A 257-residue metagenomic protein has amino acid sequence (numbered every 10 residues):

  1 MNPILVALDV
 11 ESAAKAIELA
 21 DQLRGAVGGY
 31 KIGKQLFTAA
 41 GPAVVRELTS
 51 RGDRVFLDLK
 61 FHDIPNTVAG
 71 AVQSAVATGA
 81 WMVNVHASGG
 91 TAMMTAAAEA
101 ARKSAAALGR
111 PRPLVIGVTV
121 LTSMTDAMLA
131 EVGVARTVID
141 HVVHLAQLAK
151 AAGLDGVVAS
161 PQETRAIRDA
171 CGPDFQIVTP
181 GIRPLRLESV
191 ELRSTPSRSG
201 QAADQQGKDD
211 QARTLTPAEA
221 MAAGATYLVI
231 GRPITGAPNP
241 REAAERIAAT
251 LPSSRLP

Functional and structural regions predicted by a protein language model:
M1-Q22, A26, R102: N-terminal glycine-rich anion-binding loop in soluble enzyme alpha/beta folds
I4-L8, Y30-I32, V55-L59, V83-V85 (+4 more regions): Hydrophobic faces of well-ordered beta-strands that scaffold small-molecule active sites in alpha/beta enzyme cores
Q22-L23, L48, A75, A149 (+3 more regions): Generic structural signal for hydrophobic
G25, R51, T78, A152 (+1 more regions): Structural motif
D63, T67-Q73, T78-D155, E163-R165 (+3 more regions): Conserved anion-binding
N66-A75, K208-A225: Catalytic cores of alpha/beta
A80-T91, R213-A243: Glycine-rich phosphate-binding active-site loops on the catalytic face of alpha/beta enzymes
M94-A98, S104, I234-P257: C-terminal helical cap(s) of enzyme catalytic domains, especially alpha/beta-barrels
